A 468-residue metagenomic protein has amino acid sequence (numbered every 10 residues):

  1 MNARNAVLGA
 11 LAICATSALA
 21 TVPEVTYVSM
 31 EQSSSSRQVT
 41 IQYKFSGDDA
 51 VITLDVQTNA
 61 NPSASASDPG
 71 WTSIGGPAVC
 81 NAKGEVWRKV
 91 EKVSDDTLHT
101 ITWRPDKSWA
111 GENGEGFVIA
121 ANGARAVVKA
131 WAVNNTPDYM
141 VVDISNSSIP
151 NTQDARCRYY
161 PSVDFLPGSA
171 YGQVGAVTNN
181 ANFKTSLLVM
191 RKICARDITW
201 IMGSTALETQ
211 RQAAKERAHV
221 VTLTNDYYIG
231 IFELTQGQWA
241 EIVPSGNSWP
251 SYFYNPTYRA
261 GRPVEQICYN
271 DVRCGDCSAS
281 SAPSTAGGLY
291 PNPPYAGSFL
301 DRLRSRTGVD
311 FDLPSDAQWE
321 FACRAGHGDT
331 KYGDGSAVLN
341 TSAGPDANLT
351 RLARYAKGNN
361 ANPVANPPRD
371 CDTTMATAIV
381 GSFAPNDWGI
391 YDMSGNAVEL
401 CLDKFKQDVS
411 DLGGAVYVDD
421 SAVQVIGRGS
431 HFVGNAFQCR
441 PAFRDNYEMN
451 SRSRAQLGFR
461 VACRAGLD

Functional and structural regions predicted by a protein language model:
M1-V7: Bacterial N-terminal signal peptides that target proteins for export
V7-L8, A18: Cleavable N-terminal signal peptides
A20-N135: Long, compositionally biased, intrinsically disordered segments
A60-P62, S108-W109, V133, I198 (+8 more regions): Acidic glycine-/aspartate-rich tracts in secreted/extracellular proteins
Q153-Y159, D164-L188, R211-D329, N359-Y391 (+1 more regions): Short aromatic-cysteine micro-motif
A214-H219, G335-V338, A376, M393-D468: Surface-exposed recognition segments
G344-W388, R428-L457: Active-site Gly/Thr loop motif
